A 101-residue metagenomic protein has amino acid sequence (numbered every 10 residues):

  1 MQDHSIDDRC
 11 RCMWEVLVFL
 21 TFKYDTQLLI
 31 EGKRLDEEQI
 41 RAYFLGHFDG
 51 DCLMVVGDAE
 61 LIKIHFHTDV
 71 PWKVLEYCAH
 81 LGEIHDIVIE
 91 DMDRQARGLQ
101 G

Functional and structural regions predicted by a protein language model:
M1-G101: N-terminal loops that bind phosphate or other acidic moieties and the adjacent beta-alpha structural core
